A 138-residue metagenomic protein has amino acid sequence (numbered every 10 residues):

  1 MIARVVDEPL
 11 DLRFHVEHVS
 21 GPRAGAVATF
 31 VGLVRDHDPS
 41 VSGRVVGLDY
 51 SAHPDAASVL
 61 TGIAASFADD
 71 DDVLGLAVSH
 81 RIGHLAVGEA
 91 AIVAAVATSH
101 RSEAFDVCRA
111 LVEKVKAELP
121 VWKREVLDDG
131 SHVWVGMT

Functional and structural regions predicted by a protein language model:
M1-A91, A97-T138: N-terminal, polar/charged subdomain of small-to-medium soluble alpha/beta proteins
